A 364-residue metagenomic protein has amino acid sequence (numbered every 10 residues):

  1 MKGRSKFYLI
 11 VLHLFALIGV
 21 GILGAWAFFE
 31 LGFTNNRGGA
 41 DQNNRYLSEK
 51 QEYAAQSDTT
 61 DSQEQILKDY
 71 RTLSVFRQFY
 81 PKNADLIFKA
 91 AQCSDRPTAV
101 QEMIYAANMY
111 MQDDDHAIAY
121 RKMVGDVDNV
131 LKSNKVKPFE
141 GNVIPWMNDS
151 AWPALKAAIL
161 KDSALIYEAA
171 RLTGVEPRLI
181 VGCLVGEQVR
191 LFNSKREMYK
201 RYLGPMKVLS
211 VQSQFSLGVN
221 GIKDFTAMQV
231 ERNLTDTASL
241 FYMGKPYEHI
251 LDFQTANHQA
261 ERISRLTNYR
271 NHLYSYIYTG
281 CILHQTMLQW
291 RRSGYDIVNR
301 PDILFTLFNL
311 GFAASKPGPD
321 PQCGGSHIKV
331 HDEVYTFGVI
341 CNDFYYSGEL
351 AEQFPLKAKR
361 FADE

Functional and structural regions predicted by a protein language model:
M1-G221, F225-T306, L310-E364: Cell-wall glycan-active module
